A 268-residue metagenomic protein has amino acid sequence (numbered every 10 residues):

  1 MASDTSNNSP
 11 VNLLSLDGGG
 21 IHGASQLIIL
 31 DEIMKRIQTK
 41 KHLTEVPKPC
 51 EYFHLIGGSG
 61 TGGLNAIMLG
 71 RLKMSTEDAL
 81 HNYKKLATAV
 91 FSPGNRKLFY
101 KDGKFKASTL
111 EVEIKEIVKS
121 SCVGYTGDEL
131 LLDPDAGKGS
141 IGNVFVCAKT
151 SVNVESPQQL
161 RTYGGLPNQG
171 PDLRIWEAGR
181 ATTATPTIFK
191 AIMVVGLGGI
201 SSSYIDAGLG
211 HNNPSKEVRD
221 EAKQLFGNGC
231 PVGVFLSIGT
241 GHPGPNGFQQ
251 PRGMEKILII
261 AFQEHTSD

Functional and structural regions predicted by a protein language model:
M1-D268: Conserved catalytic cores and adjacent C-terminal regulatory segments of lipid-metabolizing esterases/lipases
